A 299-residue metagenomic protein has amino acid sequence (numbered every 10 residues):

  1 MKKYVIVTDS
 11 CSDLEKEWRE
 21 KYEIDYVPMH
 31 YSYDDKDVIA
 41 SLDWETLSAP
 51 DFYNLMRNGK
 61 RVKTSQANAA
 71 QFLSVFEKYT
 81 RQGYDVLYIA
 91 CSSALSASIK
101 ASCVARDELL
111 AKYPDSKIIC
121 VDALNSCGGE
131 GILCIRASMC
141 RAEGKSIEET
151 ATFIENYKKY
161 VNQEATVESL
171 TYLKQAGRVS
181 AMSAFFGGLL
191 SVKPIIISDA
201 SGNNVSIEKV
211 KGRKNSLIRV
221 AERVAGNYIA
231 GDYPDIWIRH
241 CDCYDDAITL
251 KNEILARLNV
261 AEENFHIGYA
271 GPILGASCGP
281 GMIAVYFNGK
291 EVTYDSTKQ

Functional and structural regions predicted by a protein language model:
K3, C11-R19, I24-S32, K36 (+5 more regions): Mixed-charge interfacial surface used for oligomerization/domain docking and macromolecular partner engagement
V5-S65, A69-Q71: N-terminal glycine-rich anion-binding loop in soluble enzyme alpha/beta folds
T46-Y53, F76, T80-R81, E108: A short glycine/small-residue-enriched secondary-structure motif
R57-S93, K100-V104, A151: Glycine-rich phosphate- or other oxyanion-binding loops that anchor nucleotides, phosphorylated ligands
